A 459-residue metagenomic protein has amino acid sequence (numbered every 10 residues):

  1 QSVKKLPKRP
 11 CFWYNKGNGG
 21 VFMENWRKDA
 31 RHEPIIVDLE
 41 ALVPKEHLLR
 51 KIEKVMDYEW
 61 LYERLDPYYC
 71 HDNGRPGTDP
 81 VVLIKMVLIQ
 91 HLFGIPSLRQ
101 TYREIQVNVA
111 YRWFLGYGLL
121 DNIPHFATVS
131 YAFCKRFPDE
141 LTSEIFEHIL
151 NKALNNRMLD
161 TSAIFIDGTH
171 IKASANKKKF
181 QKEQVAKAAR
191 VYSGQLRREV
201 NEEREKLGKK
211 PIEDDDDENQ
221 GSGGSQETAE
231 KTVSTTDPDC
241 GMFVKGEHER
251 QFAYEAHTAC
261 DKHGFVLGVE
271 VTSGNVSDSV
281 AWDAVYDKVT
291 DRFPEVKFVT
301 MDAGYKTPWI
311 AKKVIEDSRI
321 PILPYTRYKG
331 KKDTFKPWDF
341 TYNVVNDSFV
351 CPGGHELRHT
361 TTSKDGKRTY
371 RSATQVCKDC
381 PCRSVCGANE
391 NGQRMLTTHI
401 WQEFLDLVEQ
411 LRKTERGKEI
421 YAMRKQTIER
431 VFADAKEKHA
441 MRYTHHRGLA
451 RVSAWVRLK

Functional and structural regions predicted by a protein language model:
Q1-R27: Intrinsically disordered, low-complexity and often Lys/Arg-enriched segments
F22-I52, M56, H71: Positively charged, structured surface patches that bind polyanionic biopolymers
N25-K28, G94-V107, G118-K459: Anion-binding and metal-coordination hotspots
D38, V82-L88, T128, A132 (+1 more regions): A general alpha-helix detector
E40, P44, E53, D57 (+3 more regions): Amphipathic alpha-helical interaction elements
K45-L88, F93-G94: Basic, short loop/linker segments at the boundary and entry of helix-turn-helix/winged-helix-like folds
Y111-G116: Short amphipathic alpha-helical interface patches used for protein-protein assembly/oligomerization
